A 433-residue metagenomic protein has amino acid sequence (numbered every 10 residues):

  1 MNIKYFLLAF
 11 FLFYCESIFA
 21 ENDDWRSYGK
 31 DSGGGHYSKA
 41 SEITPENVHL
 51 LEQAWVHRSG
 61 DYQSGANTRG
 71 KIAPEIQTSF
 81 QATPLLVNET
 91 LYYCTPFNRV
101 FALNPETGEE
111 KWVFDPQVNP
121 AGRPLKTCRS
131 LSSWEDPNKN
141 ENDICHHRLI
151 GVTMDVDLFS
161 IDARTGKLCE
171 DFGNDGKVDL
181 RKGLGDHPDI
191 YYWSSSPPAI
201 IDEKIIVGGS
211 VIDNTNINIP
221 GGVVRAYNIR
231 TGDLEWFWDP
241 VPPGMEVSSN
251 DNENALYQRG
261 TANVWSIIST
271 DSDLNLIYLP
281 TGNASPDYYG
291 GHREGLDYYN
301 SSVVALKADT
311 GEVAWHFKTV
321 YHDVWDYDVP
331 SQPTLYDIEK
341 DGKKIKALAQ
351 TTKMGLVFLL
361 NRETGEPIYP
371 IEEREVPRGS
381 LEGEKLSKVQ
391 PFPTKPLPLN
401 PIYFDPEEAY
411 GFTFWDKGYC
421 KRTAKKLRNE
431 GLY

Functional and structural regions predicted by a protein language model:
N2-A9: Sec-dependent signal peptide recognition, specifically the positively charged N-region followed immediately by
E21-S64: Mature N-terminal segment immediately following signal peptide/propeptide cleavage in secreted/periplasmic
W25-G29, E75-R99, P124-D157, I190-N216 (+6 more regions): Repeat-blade elements of multi-bladed beta-propeller folds
G35-N47, G65-Q77, N250-N254: Short, polar loop/linker segments at the starts of domains and inter-domain junctions
E46-G60, V100-A121, W134-N140, L158-D189 (+6 more regions): Extracytoplasmic/lumenal domain signature
H49, Q53-T83, V87: Aromatic- and Gly/Pro-rich amphipathic surface segment
Q390-Y433: Long, low-complexity segments enriched in small/aliphatic residues
